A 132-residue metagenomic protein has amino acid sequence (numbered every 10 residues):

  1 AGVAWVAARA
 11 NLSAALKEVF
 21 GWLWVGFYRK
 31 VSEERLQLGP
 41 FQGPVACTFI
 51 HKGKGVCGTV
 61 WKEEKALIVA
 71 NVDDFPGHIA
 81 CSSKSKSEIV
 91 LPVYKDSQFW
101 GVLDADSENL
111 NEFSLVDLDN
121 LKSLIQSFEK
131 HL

Functional and structural regions predicted by a protein language model:
A1-F41, S123, S127-L132: Intrinsically disordered, low-complexity terminal regulatory regions
V19, A80-S85: Short loop/turn motifs at secondary-structure junctions and domain boundaries
L23, K30-C81: Regulatory sensory and allosteric helical modules in signal-transduction proteins and certain transcription factors
W24, V90, V102: Short hydrophobic/aromatic beta-strand element in the GNAT-like acyltransferase core that lines or flanks the acyl-donor
S87-Y94: A short, aliphatic-rich beta-strand micro-motif
F99: Glycine-rich acetyl-CoA-binding "A-motif" of GNAT/NAT acetyltransferases
V102, D106-L132: Juxtadomain coupling helices with adjacent low-complexity linkers
